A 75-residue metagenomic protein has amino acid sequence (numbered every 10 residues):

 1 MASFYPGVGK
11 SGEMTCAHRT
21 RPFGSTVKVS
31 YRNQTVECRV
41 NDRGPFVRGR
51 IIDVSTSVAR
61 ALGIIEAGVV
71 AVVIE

Functional and structural regions predicted by a protein language model:
M1-E75: Secreted/periplasmic proteins
